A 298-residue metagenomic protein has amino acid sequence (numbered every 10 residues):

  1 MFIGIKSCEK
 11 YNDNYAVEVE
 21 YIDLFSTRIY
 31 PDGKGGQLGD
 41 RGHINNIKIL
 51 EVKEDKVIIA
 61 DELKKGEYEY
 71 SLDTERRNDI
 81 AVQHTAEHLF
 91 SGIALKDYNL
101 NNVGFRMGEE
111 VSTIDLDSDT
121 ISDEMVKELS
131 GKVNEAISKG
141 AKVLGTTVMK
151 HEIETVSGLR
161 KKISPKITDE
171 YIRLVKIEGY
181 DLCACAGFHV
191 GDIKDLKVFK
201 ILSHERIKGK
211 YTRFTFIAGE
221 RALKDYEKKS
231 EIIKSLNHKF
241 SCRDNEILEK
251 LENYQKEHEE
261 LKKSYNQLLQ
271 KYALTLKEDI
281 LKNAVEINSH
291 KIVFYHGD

Functional and structural regions predicted by a protein language model:
M1-D298: A glycine- and charged-residue-rich anion-binding loop/surface
